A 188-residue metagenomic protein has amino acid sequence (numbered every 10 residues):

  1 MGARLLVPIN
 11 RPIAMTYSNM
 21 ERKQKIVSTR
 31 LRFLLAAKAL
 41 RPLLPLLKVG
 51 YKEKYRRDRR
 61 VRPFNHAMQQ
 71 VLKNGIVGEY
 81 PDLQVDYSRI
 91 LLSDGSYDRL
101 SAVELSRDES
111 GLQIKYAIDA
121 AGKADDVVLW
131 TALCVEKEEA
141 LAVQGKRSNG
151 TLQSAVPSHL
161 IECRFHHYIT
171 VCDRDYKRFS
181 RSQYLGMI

Functional and structural regions predicted by a protein language model:
M1-S96: Long, polar/Ser/Thr-enriched low-complexity segments that form simple helices or flexible linkers at protein ends
N65-I188: Charged linear interaction tracts used for macromolecular binding and regulation
